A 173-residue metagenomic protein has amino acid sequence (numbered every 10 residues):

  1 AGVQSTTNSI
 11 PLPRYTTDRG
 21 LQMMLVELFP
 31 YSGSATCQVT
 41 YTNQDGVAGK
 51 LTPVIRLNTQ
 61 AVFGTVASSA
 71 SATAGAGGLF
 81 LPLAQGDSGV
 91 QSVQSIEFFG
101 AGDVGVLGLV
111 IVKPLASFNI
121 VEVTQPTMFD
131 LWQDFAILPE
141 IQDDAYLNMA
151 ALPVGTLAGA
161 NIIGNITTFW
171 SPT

Functional and structural regions predicted by a protein language model:
A1-T173: Polar, enzyme-active/binding microenvironments
